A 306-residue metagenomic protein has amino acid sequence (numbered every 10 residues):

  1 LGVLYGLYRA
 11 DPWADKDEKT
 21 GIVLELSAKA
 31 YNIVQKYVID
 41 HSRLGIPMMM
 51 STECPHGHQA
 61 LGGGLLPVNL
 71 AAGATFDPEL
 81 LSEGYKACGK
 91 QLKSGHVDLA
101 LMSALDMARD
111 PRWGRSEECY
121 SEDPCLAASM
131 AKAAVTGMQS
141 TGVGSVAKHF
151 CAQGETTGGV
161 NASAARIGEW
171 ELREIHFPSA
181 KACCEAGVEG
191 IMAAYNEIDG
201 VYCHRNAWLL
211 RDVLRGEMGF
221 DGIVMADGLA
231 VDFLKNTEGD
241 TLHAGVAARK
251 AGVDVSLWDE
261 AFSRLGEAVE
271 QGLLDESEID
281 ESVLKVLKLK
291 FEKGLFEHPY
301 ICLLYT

Functional and structural regions predicted by a protein language model:
L1-L304: Glycoside hydrolase catalytic-domain context in secreted enzymes
